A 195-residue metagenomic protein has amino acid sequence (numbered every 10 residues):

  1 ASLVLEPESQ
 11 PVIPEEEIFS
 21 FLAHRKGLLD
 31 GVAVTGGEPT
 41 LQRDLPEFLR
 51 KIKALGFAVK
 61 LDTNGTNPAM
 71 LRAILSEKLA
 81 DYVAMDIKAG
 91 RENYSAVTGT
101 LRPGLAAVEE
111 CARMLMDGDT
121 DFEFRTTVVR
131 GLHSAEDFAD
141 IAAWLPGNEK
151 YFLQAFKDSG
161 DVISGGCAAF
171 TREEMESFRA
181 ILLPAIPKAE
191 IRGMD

Functional and structural regions predicted by a protein language model:
A1-P14: Canonical Radical SAM [4Fe-4S] cluster-binding loop centered on the CxxxCxxC motif and its immediate flanking residues
F19-G31, T40-R172: Conserved AdoMet/S-adenosylmethionine-binding subsite of the radical SAM
V34: An anion-binding loop in the catalytic cleft
G37: Short, charge-patterned binding micro-sites
E174-D195: Charged phosphate-binding loop/patch that engages nucleotide di/tri-phosphates or the phosphate backbone of nucleic
